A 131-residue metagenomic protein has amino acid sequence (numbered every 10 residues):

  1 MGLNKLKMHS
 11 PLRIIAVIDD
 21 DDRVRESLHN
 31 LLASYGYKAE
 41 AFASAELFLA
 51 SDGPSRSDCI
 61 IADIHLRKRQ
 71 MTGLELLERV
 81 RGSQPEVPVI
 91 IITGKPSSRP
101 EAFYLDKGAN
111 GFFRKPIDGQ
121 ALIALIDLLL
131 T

Functional and structural regions predicted by a protein language model:
M1-A16, D22-R23, H29, E46 (+3 more regions): Non-catalytic signal-transmission and effector/linker regions of two-component phosphorelay proteins
D21-E40: Two-component/phosphorelay signaling modules centered on CheY-like receiver
A41-C59: Acidic, metal-coordinating helix/loop segments flanking the phosphotransfer/catalytic sites of two-component signaling
E46-A50, T72-P85: Short amphipathic alpha-helix used as the core "switch/output" element in two-component signaling
H65-R67: The short loop immediately C-terminal to the conserved phospho-acceptor aspartate in CheY-like receiver
M71, E75, P96-G111: Alpha4 helix (beta4-alpha4-beta5 surface) of REC/receiver domains from two-component response regulators
K115: A Lys-centered signature of the CheY-like receiver
